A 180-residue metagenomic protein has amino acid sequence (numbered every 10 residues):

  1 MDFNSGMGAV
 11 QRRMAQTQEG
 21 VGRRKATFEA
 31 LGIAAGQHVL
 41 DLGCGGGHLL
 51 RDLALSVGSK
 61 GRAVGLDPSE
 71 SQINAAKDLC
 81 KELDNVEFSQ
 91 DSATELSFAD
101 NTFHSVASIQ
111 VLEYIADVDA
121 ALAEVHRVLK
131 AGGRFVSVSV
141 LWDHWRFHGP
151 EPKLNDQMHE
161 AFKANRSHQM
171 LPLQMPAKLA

Functional and structural regions predicted by a protein language model:
M1-Q37, H48-D52, S56, Q72: Conserved class I S-adenosyl-L-methionine
H38-L42, G46-E95: Class I SAM-dependent methyltransferase SAM/SAH-binding core
A63, F135-V136: A short hydrophobic/small-residue beta-strand
T94-S105: A short acidic, Gly/Pro-enriched loop at the edge of an enzyme's catalytic core that lines a small-molecule cofactor
H104-D117: A short SAM/SAH-binding and catalytic strip from SAM-dependent methyltransferases
D119-R134: A short glycine-rich, Lys/Arg-flanked "PGG" loop and its adjoining helix->strand segment in the class I
V136-A180: Conserved catalytic/acceptor-binding region of the Class I
